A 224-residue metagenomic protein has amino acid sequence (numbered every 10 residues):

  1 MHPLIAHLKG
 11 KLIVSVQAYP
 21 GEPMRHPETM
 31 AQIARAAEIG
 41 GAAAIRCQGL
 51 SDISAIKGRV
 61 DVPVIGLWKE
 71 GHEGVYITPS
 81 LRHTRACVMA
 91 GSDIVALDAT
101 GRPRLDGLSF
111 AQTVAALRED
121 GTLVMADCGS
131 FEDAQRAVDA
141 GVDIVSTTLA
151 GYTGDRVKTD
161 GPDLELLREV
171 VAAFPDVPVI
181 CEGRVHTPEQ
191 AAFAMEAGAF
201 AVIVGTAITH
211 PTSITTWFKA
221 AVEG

Functional and structural regions predicted by a protein language model:
M1, Y19-M24, E132, L164-G224: Alpha/beta catalytic cores of nucleotide-metabolism and tRNA/nucleoside-modifying enzymes
M1-M89, E132-D139, A221-E223: Conserved N-terminal beta1-alpha1 strand-loop-helix module at the mouth
L12-V16, I45, V64-W68, V95-L97 (+4 more regions): Hydrophobic faces of well-ordered beta-strands that scaffold small-molecule active sites in alpha/beta enzyme cores
Q17-Y19, I39, A90-R104, I144-V157 (+1 more regions): Glycine-rich phosphate-binding active-site loops on the catalytic face of alpha/beta enzymes
Y19-M24, G71-I77, G101-G107, E132-R136 (+3 more regions): Short, small-residue-enriched loops and turns at beta-alpha junctions that line or gate enzyme active sites
M30, E73-A90, G129-G141, F174 (+2 more regions): Catalytic cores of alpha/beta
G41, R59-V64, A90-I94, E119-G121 (+4 more regions): Glycine-enriched alpha-helix->loop->beta-strand junction motifs that scaffold or abut catalytic
H83, L108-E119, G129-F131, R136-T147 (+1 more regions): Short loop-to-alpha-helix "cap/lid" segments that border enzyme active sites across diverse enzyme classes
